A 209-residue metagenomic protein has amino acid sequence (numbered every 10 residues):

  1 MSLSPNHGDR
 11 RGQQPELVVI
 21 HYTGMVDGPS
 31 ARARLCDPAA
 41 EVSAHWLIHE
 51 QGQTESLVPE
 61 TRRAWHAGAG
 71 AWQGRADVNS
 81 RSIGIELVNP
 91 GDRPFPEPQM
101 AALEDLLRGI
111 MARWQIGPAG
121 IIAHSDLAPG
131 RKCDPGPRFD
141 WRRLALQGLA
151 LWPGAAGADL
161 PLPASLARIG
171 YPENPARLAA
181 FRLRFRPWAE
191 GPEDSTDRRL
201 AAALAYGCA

Functional and structural regions predicted by a protein language model:
M1-G120: Active-site-adjacent loop/helix surface patches within enzyme catalytic domains that shape the substrate-binding cleft
G91, F95-A209: Basic/polar, cationic surfaces and motifs that engage anionic cell-wall and phosphate/carboxylate ligands
